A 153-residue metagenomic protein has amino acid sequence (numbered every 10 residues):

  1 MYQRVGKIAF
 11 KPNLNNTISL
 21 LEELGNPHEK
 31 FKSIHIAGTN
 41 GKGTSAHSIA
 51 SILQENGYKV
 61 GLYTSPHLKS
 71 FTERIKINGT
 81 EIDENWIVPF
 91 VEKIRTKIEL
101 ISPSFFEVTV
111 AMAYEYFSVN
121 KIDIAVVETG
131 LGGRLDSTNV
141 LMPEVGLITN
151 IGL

Functional and structural regions predicted by a protein language model:
M1-I8: Charged, amphipathic alpha-helical linker segments immediately N-terminal to NTP-binding catalytic cores
I8-F10, L14, S19-E29, E55-L141 (+1 more regions): ATP-dependent carboxylate-amine ligase catalytic core
K32-I36, T44-G61: A conserved segment at the C-terminal end of the G1
V145-G152: Conserved beta-strand/loop subsegment of P-loop NTPase cores
